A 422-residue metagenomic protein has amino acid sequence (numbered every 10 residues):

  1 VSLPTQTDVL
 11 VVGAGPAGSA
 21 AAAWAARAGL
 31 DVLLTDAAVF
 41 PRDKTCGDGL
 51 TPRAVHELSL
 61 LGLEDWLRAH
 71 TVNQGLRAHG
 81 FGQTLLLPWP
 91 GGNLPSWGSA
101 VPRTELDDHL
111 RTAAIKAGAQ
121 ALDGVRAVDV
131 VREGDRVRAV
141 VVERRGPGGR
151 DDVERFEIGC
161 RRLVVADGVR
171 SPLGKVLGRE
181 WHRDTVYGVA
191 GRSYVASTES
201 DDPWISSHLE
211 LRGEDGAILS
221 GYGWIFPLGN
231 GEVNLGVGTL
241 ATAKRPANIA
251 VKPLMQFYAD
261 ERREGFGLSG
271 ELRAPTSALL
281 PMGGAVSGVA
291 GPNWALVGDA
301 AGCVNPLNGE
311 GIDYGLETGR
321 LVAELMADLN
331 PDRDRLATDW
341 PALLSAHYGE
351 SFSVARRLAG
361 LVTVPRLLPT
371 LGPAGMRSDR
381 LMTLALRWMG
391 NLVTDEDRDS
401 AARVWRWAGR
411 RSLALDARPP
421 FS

Functional and structural regions predicted by a protein language model:
L3-A17: Beta1/beta-strand and adjacent pyrophosphate-binding region of the FAD-binding site in flavoprotein oxidoreductases
V9-V11, V32, W294: Conserved hydrophobic helix-helix packing surfaces used for dimerization/oligomerization
A17, F40, R170: Conserved Rossmann-like nucleotide-cofactor binding loop
A26-C46: Glycine-rich FAD pyrophosphate-binding loop
V55, S59-D108: A conserved beta-strand/loop capping segment in the N-terminal third of enzymes that catalyze redox or closely related
A113-F266: Predominantly flavin-linked oxidoreductase catalytic cores and closely associated redox partners
A241-L325, P331-D332: FAD/FMN-dependent oxidoreductases across multiple families
E324-S422: C-terminal helical "tail/cap" subdomain of flavin- and related membrane-associated enzymes
